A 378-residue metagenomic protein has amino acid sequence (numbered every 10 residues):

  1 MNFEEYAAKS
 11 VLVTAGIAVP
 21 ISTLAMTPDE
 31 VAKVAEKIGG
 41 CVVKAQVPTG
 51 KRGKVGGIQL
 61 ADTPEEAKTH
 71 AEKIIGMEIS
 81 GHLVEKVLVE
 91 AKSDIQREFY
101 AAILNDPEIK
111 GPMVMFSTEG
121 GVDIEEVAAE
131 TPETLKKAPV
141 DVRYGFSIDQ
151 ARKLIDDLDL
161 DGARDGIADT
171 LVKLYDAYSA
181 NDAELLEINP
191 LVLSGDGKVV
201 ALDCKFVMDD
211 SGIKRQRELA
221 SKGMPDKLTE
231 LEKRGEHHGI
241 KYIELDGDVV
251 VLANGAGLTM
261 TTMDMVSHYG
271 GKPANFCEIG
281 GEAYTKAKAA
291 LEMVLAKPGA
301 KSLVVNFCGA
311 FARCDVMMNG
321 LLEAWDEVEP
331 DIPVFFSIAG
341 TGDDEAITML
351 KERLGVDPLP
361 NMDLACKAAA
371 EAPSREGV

Functional and structural regions predicted by a protein language model:
M1-I188, V192-V305, D315, D326 (+1 more regions): ATP-dependent carboxylate/acyl-activation modules
F307, D331-G340: Short internal beta-strands
A310: Catalytic core of bacterial c-di-GMP phosphodiesterases, primarily the EAL and HD-GYP domains, capturing alpha-helical
M317-L322: Charged helix-capping and loop-helix junction motifs
A324-D331: Short, positively charged, low-complexity/disordered linker segments
